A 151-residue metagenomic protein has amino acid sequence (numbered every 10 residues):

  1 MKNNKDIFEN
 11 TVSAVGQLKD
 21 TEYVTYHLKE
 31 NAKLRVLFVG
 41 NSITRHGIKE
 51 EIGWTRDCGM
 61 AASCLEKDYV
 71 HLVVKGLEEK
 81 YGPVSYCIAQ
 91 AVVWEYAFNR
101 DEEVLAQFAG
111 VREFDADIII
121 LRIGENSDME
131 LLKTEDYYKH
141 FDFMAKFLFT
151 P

Functional and structural regions predicted by a protein language model:
M1-T25: Short coil-to-helix leader/linker segments, especially the first N-terminal amphipathic alpha-helix with its helix
D20-E22, E103-V104, F141: Amphipathic coiled-coil/heptad-repeat helices and related helical stalk/stem segments that mediate oligomerization
L28-V36: A short, charged/proline- and glycine-enriched loop that marks the coil->beta-strand transition at the N-terminal
R35-L37, R45-Y138: Conserved SGNH/GDSL esterase-like catalytic core that processes O-acyl groups on lipids and polysaccharides
N41: Active-site glycine-centered loops adjacent to acidic/histidine catalytic or metal-binding residues that shape
F108, F141-K146: Generic structural signal for well-ordered alpha-helices, preferentially at hydrophobic/aromatic core positions
T150-P151: A short helix->loop->beta-strand "cap" motif at the edges of active sites that frequently abuts
